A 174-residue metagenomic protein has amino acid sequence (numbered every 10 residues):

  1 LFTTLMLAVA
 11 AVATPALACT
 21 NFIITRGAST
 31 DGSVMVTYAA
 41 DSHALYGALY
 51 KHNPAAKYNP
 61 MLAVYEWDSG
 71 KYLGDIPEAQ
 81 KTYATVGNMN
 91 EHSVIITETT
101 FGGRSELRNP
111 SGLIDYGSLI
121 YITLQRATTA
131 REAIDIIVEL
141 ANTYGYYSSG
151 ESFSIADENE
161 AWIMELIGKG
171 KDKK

Functional and structural regions predicted by a protein language model:
T3-V12: Bacterial N-terminal signal peptides
A8-V9, W67-S69, R126-A127: N-terminal start-of-chain detector that recognizes signal peptides and the immediate post-cleavage beginning
V12-A18: Sec/Tat signal peptide C-region and signal peptidase I cleavage site
C19-Y116, I136-K174: A contiguous strand-loop segment
S29, L124-A130, S148: Cysteine-dependent hydrolase recognition
R108-N109, S118-A127: Second-shell loop/turn segments in exported
